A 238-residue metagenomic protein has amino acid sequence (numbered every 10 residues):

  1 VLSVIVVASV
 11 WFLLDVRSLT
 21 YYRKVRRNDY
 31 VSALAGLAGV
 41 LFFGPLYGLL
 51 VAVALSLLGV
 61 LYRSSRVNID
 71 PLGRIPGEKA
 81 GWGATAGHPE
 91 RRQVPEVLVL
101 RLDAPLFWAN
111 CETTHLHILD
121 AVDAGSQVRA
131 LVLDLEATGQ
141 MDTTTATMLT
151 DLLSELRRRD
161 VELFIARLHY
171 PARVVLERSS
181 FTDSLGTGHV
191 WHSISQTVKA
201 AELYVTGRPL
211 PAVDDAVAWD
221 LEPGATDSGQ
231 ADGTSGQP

Functional and structural regions predicted by a protein language model:
V1-G59: Membrane-embedded transport cores of multi-pass solute transporters
S65-P238: Cytosolic C-terminal regulatory domains/tails of membrane transporters and channels
